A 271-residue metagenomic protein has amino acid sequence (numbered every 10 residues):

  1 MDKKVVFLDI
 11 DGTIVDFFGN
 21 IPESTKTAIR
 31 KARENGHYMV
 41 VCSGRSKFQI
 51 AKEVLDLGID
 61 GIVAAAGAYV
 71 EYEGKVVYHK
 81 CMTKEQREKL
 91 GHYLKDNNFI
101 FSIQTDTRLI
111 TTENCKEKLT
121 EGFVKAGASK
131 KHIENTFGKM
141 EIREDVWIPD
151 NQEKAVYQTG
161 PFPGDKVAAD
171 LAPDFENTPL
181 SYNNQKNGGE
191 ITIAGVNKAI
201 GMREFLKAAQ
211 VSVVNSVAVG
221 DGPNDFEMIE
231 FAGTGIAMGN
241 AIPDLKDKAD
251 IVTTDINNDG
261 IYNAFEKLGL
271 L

Functional and structural regions predicted by a protein language model:
M1-V5, P22, G189-L271: Mg2+-dependent phosphoryl-transfer enzymes with acidic/Ser/Thr/Gly-rich catalytic loops
D2-G19, V41, I229: Asp-based phosphoryl-transfer active-site loop
G12, G67, G220-G222: Active-site metal-binding loops of divalent metal-dependent hydrolases
F18-H37, K80-Q86, G138-I142, I193-K207 (+1 more regions): Short, acidic loop-to-helix structural element flanking the phosphoryl-transfer center in phosphate-processing enzymes
N20-K125: Active-site phosphate-binding/coordination module
G36-V40, G58, K154, V214-N215 (+1 more regions): Short active-site oxyanion
L57-G58, A66, D174-F175, F231-A232 (+1 more regions): Short, structured coil segments at secondary-structure junctions
Y93, Q104-V219, P223: Conserved acidic, metal-coordinating active-site core of Asp-based, Mg2+-dependent phosphoryl-transfer enzymes
